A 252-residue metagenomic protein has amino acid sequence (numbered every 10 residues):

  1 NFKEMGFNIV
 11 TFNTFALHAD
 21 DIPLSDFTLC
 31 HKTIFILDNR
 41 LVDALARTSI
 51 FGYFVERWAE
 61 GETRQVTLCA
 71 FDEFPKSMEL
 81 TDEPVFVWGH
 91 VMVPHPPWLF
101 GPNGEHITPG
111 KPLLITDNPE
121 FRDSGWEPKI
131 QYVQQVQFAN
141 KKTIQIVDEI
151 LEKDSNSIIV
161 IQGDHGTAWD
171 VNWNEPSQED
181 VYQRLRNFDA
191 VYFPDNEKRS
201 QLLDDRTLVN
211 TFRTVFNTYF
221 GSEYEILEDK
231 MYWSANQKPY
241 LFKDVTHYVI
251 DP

Functional and structural regions predicted by a protein language model:
N1-P252: Catalytic domains that recognize anionic headgroups
